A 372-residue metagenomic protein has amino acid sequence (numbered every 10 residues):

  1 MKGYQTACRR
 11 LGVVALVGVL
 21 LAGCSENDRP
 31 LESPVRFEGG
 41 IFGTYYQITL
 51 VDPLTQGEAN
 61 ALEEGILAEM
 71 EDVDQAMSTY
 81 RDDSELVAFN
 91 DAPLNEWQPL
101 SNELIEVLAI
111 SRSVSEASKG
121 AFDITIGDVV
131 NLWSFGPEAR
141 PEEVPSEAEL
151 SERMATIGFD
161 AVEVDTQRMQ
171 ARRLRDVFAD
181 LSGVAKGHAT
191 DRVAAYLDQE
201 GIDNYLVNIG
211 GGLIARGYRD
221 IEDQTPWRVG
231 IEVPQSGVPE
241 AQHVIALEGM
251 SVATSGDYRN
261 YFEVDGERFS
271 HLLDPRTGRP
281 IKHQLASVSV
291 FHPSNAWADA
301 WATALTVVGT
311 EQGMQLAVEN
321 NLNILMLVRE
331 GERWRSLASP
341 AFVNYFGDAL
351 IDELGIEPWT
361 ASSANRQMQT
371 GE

Functional and structural regions predicted by a protein language model:
K2-A7, G12, L21-E372: Mature catalytic core of soluble alpha/beta enzymes
